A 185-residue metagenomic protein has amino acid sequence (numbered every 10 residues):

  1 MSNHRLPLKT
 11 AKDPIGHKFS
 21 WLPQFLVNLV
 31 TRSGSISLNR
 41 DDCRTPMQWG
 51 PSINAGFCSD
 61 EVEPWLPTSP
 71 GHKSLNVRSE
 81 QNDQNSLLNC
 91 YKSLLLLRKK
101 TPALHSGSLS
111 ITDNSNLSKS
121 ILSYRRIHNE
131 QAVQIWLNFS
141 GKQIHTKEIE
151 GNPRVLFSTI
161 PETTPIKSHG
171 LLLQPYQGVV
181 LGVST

Functional and structural regions predicted by a protein language model:
M1-V133, F139-H145: Loop/helix patches that line or flank the sugar-binding groove of alpha-linked glycan CAZymes
N54-A55, P161-T164: A short acidic, often aromatic-flanked loop/helix-cap motif at beta-alpha or helix-coil junctions that lines enzyme
G71-K73, T159-E162: Short helix/strand-capping connector loops at secondary-structure junctions
I127-N129, I149-E150, Q174: Flexible, charged surface loops at secondary-structure boundaries
L137, T164-P165: A conserved amphipathic helix/loop scaffold that creates a polar/acidic microenvironment used either to coordinate
Q143-P161: Beta-strand-rich binding/interaction modules
K167-T185: C-terminal beta-strand-rich structural cap/linker in extracellular carbohydrate-active enzymes
